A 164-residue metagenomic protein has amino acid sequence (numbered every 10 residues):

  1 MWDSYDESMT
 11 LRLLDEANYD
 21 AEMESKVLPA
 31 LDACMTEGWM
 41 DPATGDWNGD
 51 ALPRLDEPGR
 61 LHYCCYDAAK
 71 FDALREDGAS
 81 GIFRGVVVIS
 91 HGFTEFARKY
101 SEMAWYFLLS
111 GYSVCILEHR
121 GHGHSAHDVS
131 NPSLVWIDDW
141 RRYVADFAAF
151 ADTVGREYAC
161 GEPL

Functional and structural regions predicted by a protein language model:
M1-D56, L61-K70, L74-A79: An N-terminal hydrophobic leader/cap segment in hydrolases
C34-M35, I82-F83, L109, A126: A broad structural signal for short, well-ordered beta-strand segments within beta-sheet-rich domains
R84-E95: Active-site glycine-rich loops that stabilize anionic/oxyanionic intermediates across multiple enzyme folds
F96, Y100, W136-D139: Alpha-helix N-cap/helix-initiation motif
A97, E102-S130: Conserved alpha/beta-hydrolase
V135-E157: Alpha/beta-hydrolase active-site loop
Y158-L164: Alpha/beta-hydrolase fold nucleophile elbow
